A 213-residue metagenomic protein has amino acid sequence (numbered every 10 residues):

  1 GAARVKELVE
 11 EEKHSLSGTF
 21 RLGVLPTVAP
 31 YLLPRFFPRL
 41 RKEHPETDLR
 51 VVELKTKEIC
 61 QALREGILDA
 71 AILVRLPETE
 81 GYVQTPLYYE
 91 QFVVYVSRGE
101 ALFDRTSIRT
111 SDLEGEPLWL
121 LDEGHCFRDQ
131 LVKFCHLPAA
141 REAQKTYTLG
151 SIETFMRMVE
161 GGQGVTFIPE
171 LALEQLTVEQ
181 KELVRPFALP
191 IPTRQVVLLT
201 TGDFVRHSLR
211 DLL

Functional and structural regions predicted by a protein language model:
G1-K13, L213: Alpha-helical linker/hinge and terminal dimerization helices associated with HTH transcriptional regulators
K13, T79-L118, G202, R210: Flexible hinge/capping segments at coil-to-helix
S17-E80, R141, T148-S151: Central regulatory/effector-binding core of bacterial HTH transcription factors
L22, A62-R64, L113, R157-Q163 (+1 more regions): Hydrophobic residues within well-ordered alpha-helices
L32, L183-L213: A late-sequence structural motif
T47, L63-I72, F92, V159-V165 (+1 more regions): Alpha-to-beta junction loops
V83-V93, T166, E170-L173, V178-T193: Short beta-strand->loop
P117-P138, R206-S208: Secondary-structure junction motif
